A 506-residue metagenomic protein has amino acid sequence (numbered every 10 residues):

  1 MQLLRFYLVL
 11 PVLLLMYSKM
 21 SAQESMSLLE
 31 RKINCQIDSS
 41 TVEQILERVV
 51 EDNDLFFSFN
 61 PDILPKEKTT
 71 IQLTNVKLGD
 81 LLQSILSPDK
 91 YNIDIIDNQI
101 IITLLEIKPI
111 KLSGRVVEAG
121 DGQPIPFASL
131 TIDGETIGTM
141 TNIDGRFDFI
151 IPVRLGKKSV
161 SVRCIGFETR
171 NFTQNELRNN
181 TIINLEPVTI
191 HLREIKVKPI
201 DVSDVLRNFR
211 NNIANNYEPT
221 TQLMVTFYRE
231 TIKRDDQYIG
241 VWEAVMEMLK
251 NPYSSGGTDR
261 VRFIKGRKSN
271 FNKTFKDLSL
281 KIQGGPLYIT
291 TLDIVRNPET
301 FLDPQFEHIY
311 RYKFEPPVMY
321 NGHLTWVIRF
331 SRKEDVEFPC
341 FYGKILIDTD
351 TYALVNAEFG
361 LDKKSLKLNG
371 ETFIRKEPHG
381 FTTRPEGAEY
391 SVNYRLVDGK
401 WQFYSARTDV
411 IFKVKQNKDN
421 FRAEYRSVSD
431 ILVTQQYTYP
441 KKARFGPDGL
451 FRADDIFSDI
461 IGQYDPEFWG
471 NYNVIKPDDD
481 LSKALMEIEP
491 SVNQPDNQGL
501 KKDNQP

Functional and structural regions predicted by a protein language model:
M1-R31, C35, V49, L130 (+2 more regions): Bacterial Sec-dependent N-terminal signal peptides
K19-P109, G138-M140: N-terminal export/assembly leaders
T70, D144-P152: Short, surface-exposed beta-strand/beta-hairpin micro-motifs centered on an aromatic residue
L86-Y91, S161-F172: A short, solvent-exposed loop/turn motif at the edges and junctions of modular extracellular/periplasmic domains
S113-P126: Structural motif
E135-R146: Short, acidic Ser/Thr/Gly-rich low-complexity loop/linker segments typical of extracellular and cell-surface proteins
T181-Y310, N321-H323, I374, H379-P506: Surface-exposed, low-complexity/disordered segments and acidic/polar micro-motifs at processing/linker regions
P298-T349, A353-L361: Extended beta-strand-rich segments in extracellular/periplasmic secretory proteins, especially within noncatalytic
